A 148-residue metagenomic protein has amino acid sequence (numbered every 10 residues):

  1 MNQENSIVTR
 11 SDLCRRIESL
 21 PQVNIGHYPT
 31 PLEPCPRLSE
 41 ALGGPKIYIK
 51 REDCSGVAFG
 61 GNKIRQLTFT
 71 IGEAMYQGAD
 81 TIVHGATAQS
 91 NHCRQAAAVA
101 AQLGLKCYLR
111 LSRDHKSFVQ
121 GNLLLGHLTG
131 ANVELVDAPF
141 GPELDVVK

Functional and structural regions predicted by a protein language model:
M1-K148: PLP-dependent amino-acid enzyme catalytic core
